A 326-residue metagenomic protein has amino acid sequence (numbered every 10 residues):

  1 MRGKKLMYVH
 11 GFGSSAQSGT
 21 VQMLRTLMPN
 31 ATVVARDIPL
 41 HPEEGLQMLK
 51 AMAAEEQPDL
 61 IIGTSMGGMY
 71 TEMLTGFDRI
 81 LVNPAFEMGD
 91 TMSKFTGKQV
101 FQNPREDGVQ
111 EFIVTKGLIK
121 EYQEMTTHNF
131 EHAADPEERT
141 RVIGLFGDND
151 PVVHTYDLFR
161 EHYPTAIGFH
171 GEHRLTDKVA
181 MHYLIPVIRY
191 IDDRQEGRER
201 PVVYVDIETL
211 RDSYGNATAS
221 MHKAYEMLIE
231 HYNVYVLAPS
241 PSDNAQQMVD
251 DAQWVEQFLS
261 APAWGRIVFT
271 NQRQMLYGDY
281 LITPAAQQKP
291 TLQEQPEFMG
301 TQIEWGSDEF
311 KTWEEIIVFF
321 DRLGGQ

Functional and structural regions predicted by a protein language model:
R2-E55: Active-site catalytic motif of lipid deacylating hydrolases and related acyltransferases
G11-S15, I38-L40, R174, R211 (+1 more regions): Short histidine/acidic/glycine/proline-rich micro-motifs that form metal- and phosphate-coordinating active-site loops
I62-E72: Gly/Ala-rich beta-loop-alpha elbow adjacent to hydrolase catalytic centers
D78-I80, P84-I191: The alpha/beta-hydrolase serine catalytic core
T165-V202, E294-Q326: Charged phosphate-binding loop/patch that engages nucleotide di/tri-phosphates or the phosphate backbone of nucleic
E196-A217: Asp-based phosphoryl-transfer active-site loop
R211-V236: Short, acidic loop-to-helix structural element flanking the phosphoryl-transfer center in phosphate-processing enzymes
A245-Q326: C-terminal cap/substrate-recognition subdomain and adjoining C-terminal extension of metal-dependent phosphatase-like
